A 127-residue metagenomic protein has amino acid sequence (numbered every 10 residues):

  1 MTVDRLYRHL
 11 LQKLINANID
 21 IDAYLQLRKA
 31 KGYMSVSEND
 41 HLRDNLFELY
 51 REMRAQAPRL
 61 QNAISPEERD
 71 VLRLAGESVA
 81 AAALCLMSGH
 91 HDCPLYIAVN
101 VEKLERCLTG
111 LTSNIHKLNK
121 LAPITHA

Functional and structural regions predicted by a protein language model:
M1-L46: Short terminal alpha-helical segments
R8, V36-F47, R69-E77, L95-R106: Short, charged, amphipathic alpha-helical segments
L14-A17, L46-L49, M53, V79 (+1 more regions): Alpha-helical transition-metal enzyme core signature, strongest for iron centers
I19-D22, K29, R51-R54, P58 (+2 more regions): Alpha-helical repeat scaffolds in large eukaryotic proteins
Q26-S37, Q61-P66, M87-A98: Charged, low-complexity interaction regions
R28, L60, I64, I115 (+1 more regions): Leucine-rich amphipathic alpha-helices with coiled-coil/heptad-repeat character
E48-R73: Short, solvent-exposed, charged loop/turn and helix-capping segments that join or cap alpha-helices on peripheral
A75-A127: Amphipathic alpha-helical binding modules
